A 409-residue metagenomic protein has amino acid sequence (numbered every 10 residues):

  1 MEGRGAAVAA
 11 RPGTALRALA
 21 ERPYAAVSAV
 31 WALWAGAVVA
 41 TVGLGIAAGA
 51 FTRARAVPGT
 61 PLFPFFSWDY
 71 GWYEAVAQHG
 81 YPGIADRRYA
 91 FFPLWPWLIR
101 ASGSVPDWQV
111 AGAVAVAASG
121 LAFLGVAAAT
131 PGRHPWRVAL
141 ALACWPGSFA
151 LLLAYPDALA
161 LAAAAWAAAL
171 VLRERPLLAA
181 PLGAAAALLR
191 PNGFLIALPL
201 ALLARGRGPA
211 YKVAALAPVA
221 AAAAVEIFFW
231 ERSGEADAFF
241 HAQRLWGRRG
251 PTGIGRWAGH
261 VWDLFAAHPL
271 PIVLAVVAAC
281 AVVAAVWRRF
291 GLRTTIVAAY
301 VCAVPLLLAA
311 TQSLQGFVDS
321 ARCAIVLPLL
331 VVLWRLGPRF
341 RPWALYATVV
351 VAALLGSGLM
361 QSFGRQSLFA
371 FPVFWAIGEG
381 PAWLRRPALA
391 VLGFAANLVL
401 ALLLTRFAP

Functional and structural regions predicted by a protein language model:
M1-A54, I296-Y300, R386-A390: Start-transfer (signal-anchor) and selected internal transmembrane alpha helices of multi-pass inner/ER membrane
P12, R17-E21, L172-P181, L203-K212 (+3 more regions): Membrane-interface junctions at the ends of membrane-embedded or membrane-associated helices
A37-A56, P64-F66, A197-P199, P209-L327 (+3 more regions): Membrane-lumen/periplasm interface segments of specific transmembrane helices in polyprenyl phosphate-linked
P64-P106, G250-H260, L354: Short hydrophobic/aromatic helix or loop-helix immediately within or flanking a transmembrane segment in polytopic
A101, V110-P131: Transmembrane-helix motifs of polytopic, lipid-linked glycan transferases
L124-W145, A162, L178: Transmembrane-helix signature of polytopic, membrane-embedded enzymes that assemble or transfer cell-envelope glycans
L153-L159, F363: Short acidic/glycine- and proline-prone juxtamembrane loop motifs at membrane-interface regions of multi-pass membrane
A164-A168, L177-L202, A217-E226, V350-L354: Membrane-interface alpha helices of multi-pass inner-membrane proteins
